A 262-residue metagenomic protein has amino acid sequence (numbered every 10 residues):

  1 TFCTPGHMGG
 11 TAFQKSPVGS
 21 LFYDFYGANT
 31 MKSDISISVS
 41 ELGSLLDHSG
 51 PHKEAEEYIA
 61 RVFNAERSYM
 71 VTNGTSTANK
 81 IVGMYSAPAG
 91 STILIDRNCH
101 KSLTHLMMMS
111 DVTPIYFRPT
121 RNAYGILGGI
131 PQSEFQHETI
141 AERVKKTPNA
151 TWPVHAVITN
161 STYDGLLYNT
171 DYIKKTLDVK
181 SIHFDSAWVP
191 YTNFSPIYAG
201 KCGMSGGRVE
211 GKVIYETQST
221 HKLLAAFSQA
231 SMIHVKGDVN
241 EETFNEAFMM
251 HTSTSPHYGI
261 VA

Functional and structural regions predicted by a protein language model:
T1-N29: N-terminal glycine-rich, Lys/His-bearing helix-loop that initiates the first secondary-structure elements of many
M8, G43, G50, S228 (+1 more regions): Solvent-exposed, flexible loop/coil residues
T11, D34-S38, D96, D185: Acidic side chains
F13, D24, S40, N64 (+1 more regions): Hydrophobic alpha-helical segments with strong N-terminal bias
V18-D24, R67-M70, F135, T139: Short acidic/polar alpha-helix capping motifs at helix-coil junctions
A28-T77: Conserved N-terminal alpha-helix of the aminotransferase class I/II PLP-enzyme fold
V62, T75-A262: Conserved PLP-enzyme active-site core in the AAT-like
